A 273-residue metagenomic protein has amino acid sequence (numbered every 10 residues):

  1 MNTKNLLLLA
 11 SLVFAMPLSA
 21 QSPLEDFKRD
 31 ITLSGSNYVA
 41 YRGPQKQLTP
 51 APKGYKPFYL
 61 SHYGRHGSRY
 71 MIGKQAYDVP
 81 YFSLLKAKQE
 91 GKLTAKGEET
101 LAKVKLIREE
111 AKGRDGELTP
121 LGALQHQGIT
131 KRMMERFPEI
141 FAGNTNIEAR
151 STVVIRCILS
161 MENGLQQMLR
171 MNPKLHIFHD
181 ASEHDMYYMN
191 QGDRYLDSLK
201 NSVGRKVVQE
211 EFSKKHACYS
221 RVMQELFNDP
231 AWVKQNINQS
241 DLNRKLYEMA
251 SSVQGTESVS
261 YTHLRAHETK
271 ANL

Functional and structural regions predicted by a protein language model:
M1-P23: Bacterial Sec-dependent N-terminal signal peptides
S22-G116, I129: N-terminal regions that are enriched for targeting/export leaders and immediately downstream pro/stem segments
Y70, A271-N272: General alpha-helical segment detector with a strong preference for membrane-spanning helices and helix-boundary regions
Y70, A76, K105, A111-K206 (+1 more regions): Phosphate-coordination/substrate-recognition cap region in phosphate-metabolizing enzymes
T94, T119, T269: Residue-level signal for threonine
L196-S258: Aromatic- and glycine-enriched pocket-lining scaffold segments that form the walls of small-molecule binding clefts
T262-A271: Conserved small/polar residues in nucleotide/adenosyl-binding loops
